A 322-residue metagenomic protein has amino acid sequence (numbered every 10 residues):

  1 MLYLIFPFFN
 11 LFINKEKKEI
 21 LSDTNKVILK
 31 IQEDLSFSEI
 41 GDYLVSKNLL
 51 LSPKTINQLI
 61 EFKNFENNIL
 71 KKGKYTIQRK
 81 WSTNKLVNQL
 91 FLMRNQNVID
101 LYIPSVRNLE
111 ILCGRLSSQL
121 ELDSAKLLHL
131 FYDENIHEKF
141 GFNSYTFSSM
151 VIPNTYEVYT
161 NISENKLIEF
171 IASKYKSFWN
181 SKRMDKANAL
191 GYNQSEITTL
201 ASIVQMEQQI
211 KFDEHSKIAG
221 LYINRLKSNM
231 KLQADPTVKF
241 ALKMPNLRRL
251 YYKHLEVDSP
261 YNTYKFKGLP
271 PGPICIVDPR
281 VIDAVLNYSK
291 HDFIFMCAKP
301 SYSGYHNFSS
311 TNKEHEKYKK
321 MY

Functional and structural regions predicted by a protein language model:
M1-P7: Hydrophobic membrane-insertion alpha-helices, especially the h-region of bacterial N-terminal signal peptides
P7-F178: Signal peptide-directed extracytoplasmic domains
Y102, L120-L122, I136-Y322: Bacterial extracytoplasmic/cell-wall-associated proteins, especially those involved in peptidoglycan
